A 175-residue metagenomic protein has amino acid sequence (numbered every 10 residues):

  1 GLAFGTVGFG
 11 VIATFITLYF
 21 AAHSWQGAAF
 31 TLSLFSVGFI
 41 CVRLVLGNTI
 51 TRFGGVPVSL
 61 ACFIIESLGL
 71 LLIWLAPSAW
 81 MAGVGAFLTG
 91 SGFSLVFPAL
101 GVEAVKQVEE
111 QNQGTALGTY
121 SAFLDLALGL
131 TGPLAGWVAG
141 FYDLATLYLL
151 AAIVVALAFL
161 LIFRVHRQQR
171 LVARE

Functional and structural regions predicted by a protein language model:
G1-S33: Extracytoplasmic gate region of multi-pass secondary transporters
V42-G55, A139-G140: Helix-to-loop junctions at the C-terminal end of transmembrane segments in multipass secondary transporters
G54, L75-P77: Helix-breaking motifs and short loop linkers at transmembrane-helix boundaries and internal kinks in secondary membrane
P57-L72, L149-A152: Structural signature of the two symmetry-related core transmembrane helices
W80-A86: Short hydrophobic/alpha-helical segments at membrane-entry points of transmembrane helices in Major Facilitator
L95-V108: Intracellular juxtamembrane helix-capping segments at the cytosolic ends of symmetry-related transmembrane helices
E110-Y120: Loop-to-transmembrane helix entry/capping segments in MFS-fold secondary transporters and related SLC/MFSD carriers
W137-V154: A membrane-interface helix-boundary motif in multi-pass transporters
